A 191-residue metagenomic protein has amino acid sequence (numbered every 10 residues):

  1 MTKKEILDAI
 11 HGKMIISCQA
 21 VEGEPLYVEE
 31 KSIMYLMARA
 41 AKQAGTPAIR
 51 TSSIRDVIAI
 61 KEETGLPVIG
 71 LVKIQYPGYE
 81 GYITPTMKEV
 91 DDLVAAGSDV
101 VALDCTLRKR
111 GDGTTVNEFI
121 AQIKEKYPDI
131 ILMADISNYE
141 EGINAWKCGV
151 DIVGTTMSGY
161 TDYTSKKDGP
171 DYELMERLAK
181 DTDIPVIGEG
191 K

Functional and structural regions predicted by a protein language model:
M1-V28, K61: N-terminal amphipathic alpha-helix/helix-capping segment at the start of soluble metabolic enzymes
T2-K3, V28-E29, R50-I69, E80-K88 (+3 more regions): Active-site-adjacent beta->alpha loops and helix N-cap segments on the catalytic face of soluble alpha/beta enzymes
H11-I16, T64-G78, K124-S137, A179-G190: Short beta-strand/loop segments at the ligand-binding rim of alpha/beta enzyme cores
I15, A48-R50, V101-L103, M133 (+1 more regions): Conserved beta-strand positions in the central sheet of alpha/beta enzyme cores
Q19-V21, Q43, V72-P77, A96-R110 (+1 more regions): Glycine-rich phosphate-binding active-site loops on the catalytic face of alpha/beta enzymes
A41, I60, L93, A145 (+2 more regions): Conserved, mostly hydrophobic/aromatic
G45, T64-V68, A96-V100, K126-D129 (+3 more regions): Glycine-enriched alpha-helix->loop->beta-strand junction motifs that scaffold or abut catalytic
G78-A96, S137-D151, I184-K191: Catalytic cores of alpha/beta
